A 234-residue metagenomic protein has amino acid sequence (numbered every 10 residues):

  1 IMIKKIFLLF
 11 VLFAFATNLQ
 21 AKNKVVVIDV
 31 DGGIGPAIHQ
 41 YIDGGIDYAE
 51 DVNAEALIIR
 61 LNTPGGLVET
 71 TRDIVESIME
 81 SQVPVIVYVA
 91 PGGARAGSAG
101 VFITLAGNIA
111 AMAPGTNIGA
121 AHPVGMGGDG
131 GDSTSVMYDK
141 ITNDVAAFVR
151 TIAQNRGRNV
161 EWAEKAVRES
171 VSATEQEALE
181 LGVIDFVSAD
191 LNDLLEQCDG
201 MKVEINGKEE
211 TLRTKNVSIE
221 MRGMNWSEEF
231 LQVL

Functional and structural regions predicted by a protein language model:
I6-F15: Sec-dependent N-terminal signal peptides
Q20-V233: Soluble extramembrane regions of membrane proteins in the secretory/endomembrane system
